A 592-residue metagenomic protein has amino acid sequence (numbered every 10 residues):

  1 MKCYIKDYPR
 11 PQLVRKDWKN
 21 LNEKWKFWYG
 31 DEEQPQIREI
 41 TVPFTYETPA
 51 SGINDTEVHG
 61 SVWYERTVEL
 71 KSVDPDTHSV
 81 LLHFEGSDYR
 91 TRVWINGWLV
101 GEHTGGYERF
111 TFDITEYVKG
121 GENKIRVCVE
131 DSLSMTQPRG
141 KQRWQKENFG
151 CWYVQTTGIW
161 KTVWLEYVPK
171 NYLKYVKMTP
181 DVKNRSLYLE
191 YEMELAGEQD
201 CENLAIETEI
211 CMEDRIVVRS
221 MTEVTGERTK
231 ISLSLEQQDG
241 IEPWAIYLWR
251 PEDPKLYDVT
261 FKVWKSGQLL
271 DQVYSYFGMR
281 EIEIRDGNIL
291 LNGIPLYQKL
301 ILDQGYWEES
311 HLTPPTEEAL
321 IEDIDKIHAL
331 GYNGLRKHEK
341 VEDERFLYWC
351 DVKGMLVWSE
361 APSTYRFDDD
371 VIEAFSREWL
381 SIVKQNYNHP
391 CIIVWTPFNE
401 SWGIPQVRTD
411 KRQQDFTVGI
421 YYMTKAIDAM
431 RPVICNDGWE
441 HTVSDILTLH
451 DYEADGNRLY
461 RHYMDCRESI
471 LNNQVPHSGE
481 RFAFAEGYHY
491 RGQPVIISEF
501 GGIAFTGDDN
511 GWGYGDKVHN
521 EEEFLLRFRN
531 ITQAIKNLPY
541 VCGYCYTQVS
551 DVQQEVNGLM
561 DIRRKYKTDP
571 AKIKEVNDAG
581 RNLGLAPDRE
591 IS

Functional and structural regions predicted by a protein language model:
M1-K337, E378, I393-V394, T424-A426 (+4 more regions): Secreted/periplasmic carbohydrate-active enzymes, especially glycoside hydrolases
I324-D325, G334-K565, P570-N577, G584-I591: Substrate-binding/catalytic cleft of secreted carbohydrate-active enzymes, primarily glycoside hydrolases
